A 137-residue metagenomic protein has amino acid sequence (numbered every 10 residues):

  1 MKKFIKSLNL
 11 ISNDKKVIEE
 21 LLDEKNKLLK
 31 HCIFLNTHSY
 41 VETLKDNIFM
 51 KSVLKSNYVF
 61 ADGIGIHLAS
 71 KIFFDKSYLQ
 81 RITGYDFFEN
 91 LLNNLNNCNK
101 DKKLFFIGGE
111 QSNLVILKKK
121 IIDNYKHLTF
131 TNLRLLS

Functional and structural regions predicted by a protein language model:
M1-Y85: N-terminal nucleotide/polyanion-binding subdomain common to many enzyme families
H67, I72-S137: Conserved beta-alpha
